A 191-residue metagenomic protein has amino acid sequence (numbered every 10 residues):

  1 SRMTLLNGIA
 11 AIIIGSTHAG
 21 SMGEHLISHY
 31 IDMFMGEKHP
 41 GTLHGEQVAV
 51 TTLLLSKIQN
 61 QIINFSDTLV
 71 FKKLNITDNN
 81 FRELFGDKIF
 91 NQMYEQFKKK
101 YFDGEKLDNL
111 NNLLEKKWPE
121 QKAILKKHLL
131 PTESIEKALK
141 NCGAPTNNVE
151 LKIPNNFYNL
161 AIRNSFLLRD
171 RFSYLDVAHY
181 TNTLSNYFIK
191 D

Functional and structural regions predicted by a protein language model:
S1-S21: Carboxylate- and glycine-rich phosphate/diphosphate-binding segment that chelates Mg2+/Mn2+
I13-H18, K38, I58-L69, F172-S173: Short helix-capping/linker segments at secondary-structure and domain boundaries
S21-M35: Non-transmembrane, aqueous-exposed alpha-helical and coiled segments at domain scale
E46-V50: Extended amphipathic alpha-helical segments with heptad-repeat/coiled-coil character used for oligomerization, fusion
T51, L55, Q59: Glycine-rich, Lys/Arg-enriched anion-binding loops that position phosphate/diphosphate groups for phosphoryl
I62-D191: C-terminal charged capping/lid subdomain of soluble metabolic enzymes
